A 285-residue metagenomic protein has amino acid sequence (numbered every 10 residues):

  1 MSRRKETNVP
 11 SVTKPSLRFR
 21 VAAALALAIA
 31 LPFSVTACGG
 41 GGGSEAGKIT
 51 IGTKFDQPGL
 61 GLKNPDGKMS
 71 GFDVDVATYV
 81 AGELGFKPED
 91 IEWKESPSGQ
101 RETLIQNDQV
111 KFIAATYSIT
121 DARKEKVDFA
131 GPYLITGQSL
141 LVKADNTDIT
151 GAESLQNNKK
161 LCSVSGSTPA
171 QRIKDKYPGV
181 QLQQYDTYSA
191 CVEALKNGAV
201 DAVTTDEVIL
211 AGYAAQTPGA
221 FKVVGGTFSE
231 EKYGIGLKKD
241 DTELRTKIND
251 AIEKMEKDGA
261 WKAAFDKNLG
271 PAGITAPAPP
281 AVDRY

Functional and structural regions predicted by a protein language model:
F33-A37: C-terminal motif of bacterial Sec signal peptides marking the signal peptidase cleavage site
G40, T168-L182, V223, I252-Y285: Ligand-binding clefts/hinges and TM-proximal coupling segments of bilobed small-molecule sensing domains
E45-I113: Extracytoplasmic small-molecule ligand-binding "clamshell" domains of the periplasmic binding protein/Venus flytrap
I51, Q57-P58, M69-E83, S139-V192 (+2 more regions): Bilobed "Venus flytrap"/periplasmic-binding protein-like clamshell domains and structurally analogous long
F55, I135-V142, E207, A211-I252 (+1 more regions): Periplasmic-binding protein-like
V74, T78, G82-E83, N146 (+2 more regions): Extended ligand-binding regions for polar small-molecule ligands
I91-E153: Acidic, polar ligand-binding/catalytic clefts
T116-K126, K174, K196, V200-E230: A ligand-binding cleft/hinge motif common to bilobed small-molecule-binding domains
